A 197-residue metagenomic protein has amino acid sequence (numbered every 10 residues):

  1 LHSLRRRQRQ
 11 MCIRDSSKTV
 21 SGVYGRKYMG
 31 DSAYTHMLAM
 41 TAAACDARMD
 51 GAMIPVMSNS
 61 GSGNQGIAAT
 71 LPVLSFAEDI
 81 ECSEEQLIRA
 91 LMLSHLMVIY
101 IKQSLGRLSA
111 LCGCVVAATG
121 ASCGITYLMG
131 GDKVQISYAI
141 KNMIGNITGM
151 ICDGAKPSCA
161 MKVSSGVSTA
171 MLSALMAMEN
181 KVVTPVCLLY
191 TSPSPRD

Functional and structural regions predicted by a protein language model:
L1-R9, I13, Y190-D197: Single conserved hydrophobic/aromatic residue that forms the stacking wall/gate of nucleotide- or nucleobase-binding
R14-N64: Accessory "access/gating" subregions that flank catalytic or transport cores
A42, D46, V73-L74, H95 (+1 more regions): Amphipathic, well-packed alpha-helical segments that form the structural scaffold of globular domains
S60-I67, A110-V115: Short helix-coil transition sites and intra-membrane helix breaks within transmembrane domains of multi-pass
G66-V73, A118-G124, V167-L172: Well-ordered alpha-helical segments within folded domains of soluble proteins
F76-R89, L93, I99-S165, M178-P185: Hydrophobic alpha-helical bundle architecture
M161-G166, S192, R196: Catalytic or ion-coupling anion/metal-binding cores of large enzyme and transporter domains
